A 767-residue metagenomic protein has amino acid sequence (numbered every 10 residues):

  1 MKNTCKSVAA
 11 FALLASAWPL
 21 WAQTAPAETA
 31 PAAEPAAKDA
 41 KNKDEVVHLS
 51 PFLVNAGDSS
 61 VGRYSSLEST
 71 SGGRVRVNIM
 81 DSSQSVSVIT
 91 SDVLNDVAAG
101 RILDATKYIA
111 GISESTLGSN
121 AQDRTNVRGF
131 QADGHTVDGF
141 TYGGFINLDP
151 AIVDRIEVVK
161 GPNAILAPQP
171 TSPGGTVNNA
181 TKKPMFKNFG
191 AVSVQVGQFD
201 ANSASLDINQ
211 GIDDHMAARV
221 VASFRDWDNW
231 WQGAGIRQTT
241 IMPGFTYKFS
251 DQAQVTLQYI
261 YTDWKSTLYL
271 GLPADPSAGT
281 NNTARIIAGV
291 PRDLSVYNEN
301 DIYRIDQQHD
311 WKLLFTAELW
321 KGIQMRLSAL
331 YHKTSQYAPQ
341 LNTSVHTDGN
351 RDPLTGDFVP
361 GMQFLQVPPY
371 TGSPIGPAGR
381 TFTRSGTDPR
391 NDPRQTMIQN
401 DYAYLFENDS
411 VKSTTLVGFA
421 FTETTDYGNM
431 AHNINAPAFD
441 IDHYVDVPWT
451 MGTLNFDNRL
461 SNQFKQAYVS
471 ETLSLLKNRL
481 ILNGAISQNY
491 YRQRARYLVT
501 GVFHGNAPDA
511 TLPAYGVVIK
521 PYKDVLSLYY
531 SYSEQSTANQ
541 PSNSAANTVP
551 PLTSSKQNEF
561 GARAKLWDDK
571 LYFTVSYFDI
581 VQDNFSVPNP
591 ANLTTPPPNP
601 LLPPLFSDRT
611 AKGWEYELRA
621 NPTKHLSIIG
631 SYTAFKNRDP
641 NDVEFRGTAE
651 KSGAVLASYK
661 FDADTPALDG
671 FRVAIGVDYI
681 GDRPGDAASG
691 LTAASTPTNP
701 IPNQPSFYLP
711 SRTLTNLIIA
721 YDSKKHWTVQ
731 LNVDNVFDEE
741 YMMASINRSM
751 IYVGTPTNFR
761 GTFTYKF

Functional and structural regions predicted by a protein language model:
S50-K187, F560: Acidic, small-polar-rich N-terminal luminal/periplasmic segments of exported/outer-membrane proteins
I152-D154, I165-I241, F249-A253, L571: Outer-membrane beta-barrel translocator/receptor signature
R225-N229, M242-K248, Q252-E318, Q324 (+6 more regions): Acidic/polar loop-and-plug regions of large Gram-negative outer-membrane beta-barrel proteins
T246-S250, P393, S410-T424, F456-Q582 (+1 more regions): Structural signature of Gram-negative outer-membrane beta-barrels, strongest in the C-terminal barrel of TonB-dependent
W311-T334, F382-Y497: Face-selective signature of the C-terminal outer-membrane beta-barrel domain
E318, Q324-L330, T334-N342, L528 (+4 more regions): Membrane-embedded beta-barrel scaffold of Gram-negative outer-membrane proteins
L476-R479, P604-A688, T762: Gram-negative outer-membrane beta-barrel transporters
D678-A688, A694, A720-F767: C-terminal beta-signal and adjacent terminal beta-strands/loops of Gram-negative outer-membrane beta-barrel proteins
